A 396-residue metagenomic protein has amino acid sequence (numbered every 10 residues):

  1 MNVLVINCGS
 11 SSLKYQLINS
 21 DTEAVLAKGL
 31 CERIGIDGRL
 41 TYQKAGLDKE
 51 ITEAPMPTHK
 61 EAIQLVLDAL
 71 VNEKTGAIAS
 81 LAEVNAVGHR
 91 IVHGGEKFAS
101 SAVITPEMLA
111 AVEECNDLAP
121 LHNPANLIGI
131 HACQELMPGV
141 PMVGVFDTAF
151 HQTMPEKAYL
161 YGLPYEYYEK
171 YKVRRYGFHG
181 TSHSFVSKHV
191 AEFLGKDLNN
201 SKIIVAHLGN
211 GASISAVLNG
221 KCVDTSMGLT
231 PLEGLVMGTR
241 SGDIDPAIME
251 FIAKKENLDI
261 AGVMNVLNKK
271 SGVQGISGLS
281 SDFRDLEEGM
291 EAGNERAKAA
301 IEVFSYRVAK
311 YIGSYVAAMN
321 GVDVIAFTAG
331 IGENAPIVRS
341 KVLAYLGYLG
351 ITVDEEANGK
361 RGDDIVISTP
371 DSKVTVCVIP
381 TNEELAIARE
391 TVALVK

Functional and structural regions predicted by a protein language model:
M1-L4: Extreme N-terminal starter segment of soluble prokaryotic enzymes
G9, H89-V92, L208, V322 (+1 more regions): Glycine-rich beta-strand-to-loop/alpha-helix junction loops that act as flexible
S12-M56, G228: Short glycine-rich, Thr/Ser-proximal phosphate-binding strand/loop in the N-terminal lobe of ATP-dependent enzymes
L70-H122, V143, A149-A158: Short beta-strand-loop/turn "lid" adjacent to the catalytic site in phosphate-handling enzymes
F150-K254: Glycine-rich phosphate-binding loop of actin/hexokinase-like ATP-binding domains
L218, D224-D259, N265, A329-K360: Catalytic phosphate/nucleotide-handling subdomain of diverse soluble enzymes
N265, G272-I276, F283-A318: Adenine-nucleotide phosphate-binding core of ATP-dependent small-molecule kinases
K298, E302-D323, G332-K396: Internal helix-turn-beta structural module
